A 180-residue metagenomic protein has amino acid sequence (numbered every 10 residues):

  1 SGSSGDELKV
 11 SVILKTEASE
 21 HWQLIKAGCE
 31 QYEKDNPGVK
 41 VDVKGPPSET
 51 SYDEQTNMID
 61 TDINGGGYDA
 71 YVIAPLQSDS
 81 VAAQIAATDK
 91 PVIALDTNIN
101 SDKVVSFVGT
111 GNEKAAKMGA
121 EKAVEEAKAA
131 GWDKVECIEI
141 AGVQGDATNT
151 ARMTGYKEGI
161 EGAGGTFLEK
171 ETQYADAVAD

Functional and structural regions predicted by a protein language model:
S1-D180: A residue-level marker of the well-folded mature domains of exported/periplasmic proteins
